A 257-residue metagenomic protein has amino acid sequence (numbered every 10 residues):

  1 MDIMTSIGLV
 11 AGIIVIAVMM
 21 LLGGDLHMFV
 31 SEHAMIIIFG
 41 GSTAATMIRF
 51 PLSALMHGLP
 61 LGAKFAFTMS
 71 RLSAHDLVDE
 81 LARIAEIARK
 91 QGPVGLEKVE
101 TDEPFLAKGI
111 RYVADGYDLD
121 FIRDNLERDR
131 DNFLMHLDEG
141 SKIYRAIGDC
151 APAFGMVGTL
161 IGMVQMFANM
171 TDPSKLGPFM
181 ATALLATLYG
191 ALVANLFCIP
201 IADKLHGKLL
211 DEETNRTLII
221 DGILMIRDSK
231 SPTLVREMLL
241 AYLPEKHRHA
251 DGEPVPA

Functional and structural regions predicted by a protein language model:
M4, G8, V15-G140, E212-A257: Large intracellular
I7, I16-L26, N132-K208: Helix-termination/interfacial motifs at the ends of transmembrane alpha-helices
